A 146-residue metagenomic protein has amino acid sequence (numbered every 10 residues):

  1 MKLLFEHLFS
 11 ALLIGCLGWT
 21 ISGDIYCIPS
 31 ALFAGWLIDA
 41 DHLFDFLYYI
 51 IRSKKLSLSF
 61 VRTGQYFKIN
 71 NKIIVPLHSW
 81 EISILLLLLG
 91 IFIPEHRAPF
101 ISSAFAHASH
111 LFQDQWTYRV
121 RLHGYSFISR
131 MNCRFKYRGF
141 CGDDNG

Functional and structural regions predicted by a protein language model:
M1-G146: N-terminal membrane-targeting hydrophobic helices
